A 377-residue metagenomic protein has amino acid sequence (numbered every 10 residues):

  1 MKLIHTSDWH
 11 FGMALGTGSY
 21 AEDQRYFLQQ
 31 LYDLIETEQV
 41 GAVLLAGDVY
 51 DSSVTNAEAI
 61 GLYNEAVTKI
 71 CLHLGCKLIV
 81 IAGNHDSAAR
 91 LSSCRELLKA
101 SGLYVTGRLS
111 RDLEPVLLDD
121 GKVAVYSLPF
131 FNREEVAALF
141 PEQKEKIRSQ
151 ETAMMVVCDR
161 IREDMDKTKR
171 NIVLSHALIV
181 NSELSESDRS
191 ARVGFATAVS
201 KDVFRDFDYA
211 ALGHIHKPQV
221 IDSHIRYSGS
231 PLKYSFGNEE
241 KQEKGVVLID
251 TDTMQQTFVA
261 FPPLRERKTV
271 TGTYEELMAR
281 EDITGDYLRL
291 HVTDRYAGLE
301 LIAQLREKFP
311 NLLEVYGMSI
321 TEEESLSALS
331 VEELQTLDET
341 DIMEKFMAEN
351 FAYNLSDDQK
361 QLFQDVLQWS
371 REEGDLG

Functional and structural regions predicted by a protein language model:
M1-T68, G75, Q361-W369, E373-G377: N-terminal active-site segment of His-dependent metallophosphoesterases
I4, L44, I79, T106 (+5 more regions): Hydrophobic/aromatic beta-strand patches that form the interior of the parallel beta-sheet core in alpha/beta enzyme
D8, L28, D48, Y63 (+7 more regions): Divalent metal-coordination and catalytic microenvironments
T37, D250-G377: Accessory, non-catalytic peripheral segments of nucleic-acid enzymes
T55, A82-V220: His/Asp/Glu-rich metal-coordinating catalytic cores of metallo-dependent phosphodiesterases/hydrolases acting on
L62-L74, A196-D206: Catalytic-core regions built around general acid/base machinery
L72-L78, K169: A short helix->loop->beta-strand "cap" motif at the edges of active sites that frequently abuts
K201-D202, D208-P263: A conserved active-site cap/scaffold subdomain adjacent to cofactor or substrate pockets
